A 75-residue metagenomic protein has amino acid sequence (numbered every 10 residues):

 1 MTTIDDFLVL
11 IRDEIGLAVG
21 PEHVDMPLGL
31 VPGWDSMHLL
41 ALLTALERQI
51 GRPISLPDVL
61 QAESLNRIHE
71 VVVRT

Functional and structural regions predicted by a protein language model:
M1-T44, R48-T75: Phosphopantetheine-dependent thiolation modules in NRPS/PKS and related acyl-activating systems
